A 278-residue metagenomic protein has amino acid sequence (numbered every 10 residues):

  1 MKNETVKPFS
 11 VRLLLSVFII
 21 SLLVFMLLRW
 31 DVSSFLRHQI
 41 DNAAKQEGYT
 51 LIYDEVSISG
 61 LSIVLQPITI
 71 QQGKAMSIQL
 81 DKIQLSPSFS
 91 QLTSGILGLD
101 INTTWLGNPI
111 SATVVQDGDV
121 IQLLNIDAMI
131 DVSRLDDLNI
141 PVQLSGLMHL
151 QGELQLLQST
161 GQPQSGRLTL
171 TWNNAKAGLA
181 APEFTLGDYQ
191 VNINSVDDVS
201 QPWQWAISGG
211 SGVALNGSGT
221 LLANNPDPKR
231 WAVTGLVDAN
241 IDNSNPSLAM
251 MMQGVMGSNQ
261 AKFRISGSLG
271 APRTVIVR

Functional and structural regions predicted by a protein language model:
K2-A44: N-terminal type II signal-anchor transmembrane helix that functions as the membrane-insertion/stop-transfer segment
K2-L15, N42, L179-R278: Extended terminal
Y49-Q143, E153: N-terminal beta-strand/beta-hairpin edge segment
K74-L85, T104-S111, D137-Q155, P182-V191 (+2 more regions): Amphipathic hydrophobic-ligand
S86-L92, V115-D117, Q155-S159, N194-V196 (+2 more regions): Short beta-strand micro-motifs enriched in acidic
L99, G166-L168, V233: Transmembrane beta-strands of outer-membrane beta-barrel proteins
L106-D198: Elongated, acidic membrane-bridging lipid-handling scaffolds and related periplasm/extracellular "bridge/tunnel" systems
